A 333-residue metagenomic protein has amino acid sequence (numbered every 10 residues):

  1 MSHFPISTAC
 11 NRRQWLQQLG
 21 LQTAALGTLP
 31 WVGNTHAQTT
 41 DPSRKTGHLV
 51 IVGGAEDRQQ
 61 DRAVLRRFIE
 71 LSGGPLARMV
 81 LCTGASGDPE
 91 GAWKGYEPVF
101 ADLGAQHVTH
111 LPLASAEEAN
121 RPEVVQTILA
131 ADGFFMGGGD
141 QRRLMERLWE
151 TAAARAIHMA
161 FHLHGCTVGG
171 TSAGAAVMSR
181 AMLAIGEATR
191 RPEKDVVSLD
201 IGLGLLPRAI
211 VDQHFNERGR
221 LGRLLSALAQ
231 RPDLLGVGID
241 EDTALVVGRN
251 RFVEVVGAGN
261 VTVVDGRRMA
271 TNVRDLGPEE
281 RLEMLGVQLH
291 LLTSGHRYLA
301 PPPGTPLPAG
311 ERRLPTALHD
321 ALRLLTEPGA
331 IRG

Functional and structural regions predicted by a protein language model:
M1-Q14, T23: N-terminal secretory signal peptides
T8-A9, P30-K45: C-terminal segment of N-terminal export signals and the immediately downstream linker at the start of the mature
Q38-P75, E90-D102, L183-A184, A188-G333: C-terminal and late-domain segments of enzyme folds
I51, G133-G137: Structural motif
G87-A130, R143: Portal/gating segments that form or line small-molecule/metal binding sites
T127, T151-H164: Catalytic-core regions built around general acid/base machinery
M136-G138, F161-M182: Catalytic nucleophile loop
Q141-T151: Glycine/threonine-rich flexible loop motifs
